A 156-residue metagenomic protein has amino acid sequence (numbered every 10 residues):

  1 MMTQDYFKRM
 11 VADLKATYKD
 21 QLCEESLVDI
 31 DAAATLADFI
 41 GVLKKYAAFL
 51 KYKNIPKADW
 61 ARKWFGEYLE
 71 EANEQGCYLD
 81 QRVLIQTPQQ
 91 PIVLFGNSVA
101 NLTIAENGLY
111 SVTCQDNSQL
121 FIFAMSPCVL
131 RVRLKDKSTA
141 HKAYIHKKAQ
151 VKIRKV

Functional and structural regions predicted by a protein language model:
M1-D116, F121-V156: Short, glycine-biased loop/turn motifs at secondary-structure junctions and in low-complexity Ser/Thr/Pro-rich termini
